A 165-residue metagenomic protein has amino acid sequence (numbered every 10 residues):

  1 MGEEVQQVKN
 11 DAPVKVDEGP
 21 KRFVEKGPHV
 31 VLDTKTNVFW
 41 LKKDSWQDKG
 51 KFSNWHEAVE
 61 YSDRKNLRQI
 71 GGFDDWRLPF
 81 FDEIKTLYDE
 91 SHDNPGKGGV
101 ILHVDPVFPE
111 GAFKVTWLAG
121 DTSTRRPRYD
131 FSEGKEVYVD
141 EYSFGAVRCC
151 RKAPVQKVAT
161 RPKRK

Functional and structural regions predicted by a protein language model:
M1-G71, D75-W76, A146, C150 (+1 more regions): Extracellular adhesion/carbohydrate-recognition regions
E3-Q6, A12-V14, R22, G99-D105 (+4 more regions): Residue-level marker of intrinsically disordered, low-complexity segments enriched for small/polar residues
H29-L32, P109, E141: Generic detector of ordered secondary-structure context
D44, D82, D121, R151-A153: Short, flexible loop/turn elements at secondary-structure junctions
D48, I84, V155: Surface-exposed, flexible loop/turn segments at secondary-structure boundaries
N54, V59-D75, F81-E133: An exposed tryptophan-centered "aromatic clamp" motif
R126-R164: Disulfide-stabilized extracellular recognition modules
